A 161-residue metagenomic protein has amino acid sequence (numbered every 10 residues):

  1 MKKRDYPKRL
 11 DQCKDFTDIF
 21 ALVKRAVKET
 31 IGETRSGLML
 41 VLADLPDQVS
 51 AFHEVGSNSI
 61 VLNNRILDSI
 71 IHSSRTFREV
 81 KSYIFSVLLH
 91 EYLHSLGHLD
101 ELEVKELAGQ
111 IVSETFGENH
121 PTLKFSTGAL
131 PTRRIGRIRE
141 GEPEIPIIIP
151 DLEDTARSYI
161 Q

Functional and structural regions predicted by a protein language model:
M1-I71, L99-Q161: Metalloprotease/metallohydrolase-associated module, dominated by Zn2+-dependent proteases
V61-L89: Short acidic, glycine/tyrosine-flanked loop/strand segments centered on an H-E-D-like triad
S82-H98, V104-K105: Active-site recognition of the HExxH zinc-binding catalytic motif
